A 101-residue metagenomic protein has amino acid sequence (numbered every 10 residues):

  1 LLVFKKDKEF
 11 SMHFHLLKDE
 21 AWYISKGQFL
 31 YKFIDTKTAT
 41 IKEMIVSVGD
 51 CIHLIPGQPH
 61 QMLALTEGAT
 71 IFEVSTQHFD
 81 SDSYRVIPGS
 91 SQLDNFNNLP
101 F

Functional and structural regions predicted by a protein language model:
L1-M12, K18: A short glycine-rich, His/Asp/Glu-containing loop-to-beta-strand
K6, L17-T36: Glycine- and acidic-residue-biased ligand/ion/polar-headgroup-sensing regions
S11-H13, Y31-F33, L54, H60-L65 (+1 more regions): Short beta-strand His + acidic residue motifs that chelate non-heme Fe in jelly-roll/DSBH and cupin folds
F14-L16, Y23-I24, A64-E67: Short glycine/proline-enriched turns and hinge-like loops at secondary-structure junctions
K18, K37-A39, Q77-F79: Short, surface-exposed beta-strand-loop junctions and turns on beta-sheet-rich folds
D35-G57: Short acidic-glycine-tyrosine-enriched beta hairpin
M44, Q61-F101: Double-stranded beta-helix
